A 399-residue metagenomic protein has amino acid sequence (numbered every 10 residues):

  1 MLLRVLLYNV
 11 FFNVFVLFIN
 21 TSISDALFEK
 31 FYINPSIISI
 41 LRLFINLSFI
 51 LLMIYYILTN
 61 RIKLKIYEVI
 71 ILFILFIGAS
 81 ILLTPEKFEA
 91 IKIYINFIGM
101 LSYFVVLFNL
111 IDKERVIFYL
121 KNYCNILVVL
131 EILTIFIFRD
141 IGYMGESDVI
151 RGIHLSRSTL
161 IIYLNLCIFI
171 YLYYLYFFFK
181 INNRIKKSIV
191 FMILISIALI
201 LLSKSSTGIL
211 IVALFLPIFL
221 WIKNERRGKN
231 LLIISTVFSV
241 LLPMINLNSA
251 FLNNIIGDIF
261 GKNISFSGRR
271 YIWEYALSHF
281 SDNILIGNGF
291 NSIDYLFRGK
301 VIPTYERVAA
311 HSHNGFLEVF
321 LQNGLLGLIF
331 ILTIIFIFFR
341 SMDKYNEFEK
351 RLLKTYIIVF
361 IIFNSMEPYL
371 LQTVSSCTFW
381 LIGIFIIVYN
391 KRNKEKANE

Functional and structural regions predicted by a protein language model:
M1-Y56, F76-T84, T134, F360-I362: N-terminal signal-anchor transmembrane segment
F11, F169-Y173, L352-E399: Transmembrane alpha-helices of multi-pass inner-membrane enzymes
T21-P35, V129-I162, N254, V301 (+1 more regions): Membrane-interfacial helix-loop-helix modules of multi-pass inner-membrane proteins that assemble, modify, or transport
I23, F28, Y32, F260-N323: Long extracytoplasmic/lumenal interhelical loops at the membrane interface of multi-pass membrane proteins
T59-N60, E68, N122, I181 (+6 more regions): Hydrophobic transmembrane alpha-helices and their immediate junctions
Y67-I77, K87-N109, V128: Aromatic-anchored transmembrane helix interface
I117-Y143, L155-I222: Alpha-helical transmembrane segments of multi-pass inner-membrane proteins
I135-F136, I222-F260, L277-S281, F290: A membrane-periplasm/extracellular boundary helix in multi-pass inner-membrane enzymes that assemble envelope glycans
